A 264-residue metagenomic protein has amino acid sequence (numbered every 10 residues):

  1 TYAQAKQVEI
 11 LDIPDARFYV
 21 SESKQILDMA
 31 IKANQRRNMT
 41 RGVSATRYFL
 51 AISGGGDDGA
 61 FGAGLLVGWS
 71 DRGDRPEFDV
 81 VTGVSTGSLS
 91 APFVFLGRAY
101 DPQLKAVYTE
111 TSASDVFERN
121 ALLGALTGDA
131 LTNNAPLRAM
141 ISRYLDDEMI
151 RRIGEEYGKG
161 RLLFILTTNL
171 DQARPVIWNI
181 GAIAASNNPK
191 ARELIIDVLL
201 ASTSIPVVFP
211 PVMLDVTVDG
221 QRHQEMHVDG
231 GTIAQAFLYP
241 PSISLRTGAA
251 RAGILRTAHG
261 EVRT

Functional and structural regions predicted by a protein language model:
T1-V80, F95-T264: Patatin-like phospholipase
V84-S85: Catalytic nucleophile serine of serine hydrolases, specifically the conserved "nucleophile elbow" pentapeptide
S90-F93: Hydrolases whose catalytic domains are alpha/beta-hydrolase-1, hotdog thioesterase, or metallo-beta-lactamase-like
